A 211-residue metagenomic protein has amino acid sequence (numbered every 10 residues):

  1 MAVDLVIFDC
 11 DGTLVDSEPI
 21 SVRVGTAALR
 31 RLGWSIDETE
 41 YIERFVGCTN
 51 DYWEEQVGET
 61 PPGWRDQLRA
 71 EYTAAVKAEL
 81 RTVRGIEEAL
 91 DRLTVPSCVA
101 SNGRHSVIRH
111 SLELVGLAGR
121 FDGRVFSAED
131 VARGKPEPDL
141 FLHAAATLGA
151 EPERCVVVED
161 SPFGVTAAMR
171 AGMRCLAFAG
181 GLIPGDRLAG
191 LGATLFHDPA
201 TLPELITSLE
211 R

Functional and structural regions predicted by a protein language model:
M1-D4, D91, V95, R104-R211: Asp-based, Mg2+/Mn2+-dependent phosphohydrolase catalytic module
M1-I42: Active-site neighborhood of HAD-like aspartate-dependent phosphohydrolases
V22, T26, E38, I42 (+5 more regions): An amphipathic alpha-helix signature
R23-L32, Q67, E71, A75 (+1 more regions): Generic non-transmembrane alpha-helical segments
A28-L29, R44, C48-T60, S111 (+1 more regions): Helix-loop "lid/cap" segments that line or gate small-molecule binding pockets
W34-I42, E59-L68, G119-D122, P152: Short, surface-exposed acidic
Y52-E88: Metal-dependent phosphoesterase signature
A74-V99, H105-R109: Short, acidic loop-to-helix structural element flanking the phosphoryl-transfer center in phosphate-processing enzymes
